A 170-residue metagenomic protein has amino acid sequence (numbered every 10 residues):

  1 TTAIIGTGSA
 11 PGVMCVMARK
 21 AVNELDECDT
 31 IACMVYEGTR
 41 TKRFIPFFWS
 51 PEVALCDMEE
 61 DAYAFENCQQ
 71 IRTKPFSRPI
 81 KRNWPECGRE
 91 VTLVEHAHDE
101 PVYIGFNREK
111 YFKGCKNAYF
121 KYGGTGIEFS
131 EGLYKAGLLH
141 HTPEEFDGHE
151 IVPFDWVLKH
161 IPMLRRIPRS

Functional and structural regions predicted by a protein language model:
T1-V35: N-terminal Rossmann-like NAD(P) cofactor-binding subdomain of oxidoreductases, focused on the glycine-rich
E24-S170: C-terminal catalytic/substrate-binding lobe primarily of soluble NAD(P)-dependent oxidoreductases
